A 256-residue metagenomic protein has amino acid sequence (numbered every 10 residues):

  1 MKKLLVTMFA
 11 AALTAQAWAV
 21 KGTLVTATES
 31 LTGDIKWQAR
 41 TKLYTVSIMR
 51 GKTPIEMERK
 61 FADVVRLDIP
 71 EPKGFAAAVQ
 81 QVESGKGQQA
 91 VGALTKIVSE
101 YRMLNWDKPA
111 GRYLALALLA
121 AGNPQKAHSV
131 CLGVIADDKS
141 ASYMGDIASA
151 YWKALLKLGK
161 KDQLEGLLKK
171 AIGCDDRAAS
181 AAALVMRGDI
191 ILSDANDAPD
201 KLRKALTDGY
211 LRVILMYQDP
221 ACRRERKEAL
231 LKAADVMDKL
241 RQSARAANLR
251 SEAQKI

Functional and structural regions predicted by a protein language model:
M1-L4: Positively charged n-region of N-terminal signal peptides that target proteins for export
A10-W18: Hydrophobic h-region of N-terminal signal peptides that target proteins for export in Gram-negative bacteria
W18-S140, D146-K157, G173, M186 (+2 more regions): Compositionally biased alpha-helical segments
L114-L118, L230-M237: TPR/Sel1-like alpha-solenoid repeat signature
K126, K160-Q163, L167, L202-G209: Structural recognition of alpha-solenoid helical scaffolds
T207-L215, L231, D238-I256: TPR/TPR-like (Sel1-like) alpha-helical repeat modules
L215-L231, D235: Long amphipathic all-alpha helical oligomerization modules
